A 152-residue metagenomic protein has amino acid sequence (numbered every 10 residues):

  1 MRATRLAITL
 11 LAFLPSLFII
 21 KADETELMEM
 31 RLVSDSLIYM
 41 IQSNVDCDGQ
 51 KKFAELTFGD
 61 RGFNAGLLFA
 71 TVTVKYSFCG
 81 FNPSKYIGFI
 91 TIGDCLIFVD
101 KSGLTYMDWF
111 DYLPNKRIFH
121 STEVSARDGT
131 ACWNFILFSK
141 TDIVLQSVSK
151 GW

Functional and structural regions predicted by a protein language model:
M1-E29: Bacterial Sec-dependent N-terminal signal peptides
A7, L11-A12, D108, I118-F119 (+1 more regions): Intrinsically disordered, low-complexity repeat segments enriched in small/polar residues
L14, N82, M107, L145-S147: Intrinsically disordered, low-complexity segments
E26-F119: Surface-exposed acidic loop/strand-edge motifs in secreted or periplasmic proteins that form small linear binding
F98, S121, L145-S147: Short hydrophobic/aromatic-rich beta-strand segments that constitute the beta-sheet cores of beta-sandwich/beta-barrel
T105, E123-T130, G151-W152: His-enriched metal-coordination microenvironments in redox/metal-binding proteins
S125-T141: Short, exposed beta-strand-loop hairpins at the edges of beta-sheets in extracellular/periplasmic proteins
F138-W152: Short, low-complexity, Pro/Ser/Thr/Gly-rich segments in the mature regions of secreted, periplasmic
